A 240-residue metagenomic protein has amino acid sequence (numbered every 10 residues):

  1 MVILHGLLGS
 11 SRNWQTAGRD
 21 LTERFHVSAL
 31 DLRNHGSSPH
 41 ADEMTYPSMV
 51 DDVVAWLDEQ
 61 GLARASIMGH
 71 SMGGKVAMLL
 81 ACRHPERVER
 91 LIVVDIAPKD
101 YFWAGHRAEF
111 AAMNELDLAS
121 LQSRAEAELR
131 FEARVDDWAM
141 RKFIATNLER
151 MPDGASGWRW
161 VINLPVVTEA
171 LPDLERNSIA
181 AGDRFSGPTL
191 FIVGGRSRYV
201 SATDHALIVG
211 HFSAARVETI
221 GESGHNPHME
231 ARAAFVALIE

Functional and structural regions predicted by a protein language model:
V2-G6, V193: The conserved beta1-alpha1 loop
G6-G9, S71: Active-site glycine-rich loops that stabilize anionic/oxyanionic intermediates across multiple enzyme folds
Q15-G69, A237-E240: Active-site loop/oxyanion-hole signature of alpha/beta-hydrolase fold enzymes
G69-G73, A77: Gly/Ala-rich beta-loop-alpha elbow adjacent to hydrolase catalytic centers
M78-R83, R87-R124: Flexible "cap/lid" loop of the alpha/beta hydrolase fold
A104, A119-R176: Conserved alpha/beta-hydrolase catalytic His-Asp/Glu region
P152-H211, R216-T219: Conserved serine/cysteine hydrolase catalytic core
I220-V236: Catalytic histidine-centered segment of alpha/beta-hydrolase-like enzymes
